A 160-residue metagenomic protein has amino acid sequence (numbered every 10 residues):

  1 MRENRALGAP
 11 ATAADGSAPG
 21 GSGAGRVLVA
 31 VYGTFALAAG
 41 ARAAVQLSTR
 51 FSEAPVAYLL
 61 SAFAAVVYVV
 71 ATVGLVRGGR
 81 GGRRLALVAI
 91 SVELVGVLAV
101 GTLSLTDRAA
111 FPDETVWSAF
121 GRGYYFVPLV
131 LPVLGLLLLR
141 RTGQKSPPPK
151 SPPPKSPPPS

Functional and structural regions predicted by a protein language model:
M1-F35: Cytosolic juxtamembrane helix and N-cap/initiation of the first transmembrane helix
E3-G8, L139-P157: Membrane-interface capping segments at transmembrane-helix boundaries
A24-L28, A43-A64: Transmembrane alpha-helix entry/boundary detector in multi-pass membrane proteins
A39-Q46, V92-R108: C-terminal TM-helix exit segments that contain a strictly Trp-centered aromatic cap at the helix terminus
V67-R77, G135-L138: Alpha-helical transmembrane segments in multipass membrane proteins, preferentially the mid-helix core
V73-V97: Loop-to-transmembrane helix junctions at the membrane interface
T102-F120: Interfacial non-cytosolic loop connecting adjacent transmembrane helices
E114-L134: Individual transmembrane alpha-helices with interfacial aromatic-anchor signatures
